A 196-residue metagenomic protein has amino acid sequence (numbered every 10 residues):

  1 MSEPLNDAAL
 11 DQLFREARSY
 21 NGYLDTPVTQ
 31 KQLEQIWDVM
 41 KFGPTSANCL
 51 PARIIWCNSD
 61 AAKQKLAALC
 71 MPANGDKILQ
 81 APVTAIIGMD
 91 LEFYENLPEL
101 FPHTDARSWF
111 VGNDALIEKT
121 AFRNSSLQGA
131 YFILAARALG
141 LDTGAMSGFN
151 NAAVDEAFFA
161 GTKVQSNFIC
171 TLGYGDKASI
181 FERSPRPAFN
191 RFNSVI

Functional and structural regions predicted by a protein language model:
M1-Y94, S194-I196: N-terminal amphipathic, basic helical "cap/leader" segment at the start of enzyme domains
S2, L10-L13, S19-Y20, F93 (+2 more regions): C-terminal helix-cap and adjacent tail motif
Q32, S59, D155-E156, K163: Short Asp/Glu-rich motifs
M40-F42, A85, D105-A157: Small-aliphatic-rich amphipathic alpha-helix that forms the alpha element of a beta-alpha
R53, E99-H103: Short Gly/aromatic-enriched secondary-structure transition segments
G75-I78, V83-I87, A160-F181: A glycine-rich helix N-cap at a beta->alpha junction
L91, F149-A152, D176: Acidic, glycine-rich active-site loops and adjacent beta-strand->loop/helix elements that engage anionic groups
